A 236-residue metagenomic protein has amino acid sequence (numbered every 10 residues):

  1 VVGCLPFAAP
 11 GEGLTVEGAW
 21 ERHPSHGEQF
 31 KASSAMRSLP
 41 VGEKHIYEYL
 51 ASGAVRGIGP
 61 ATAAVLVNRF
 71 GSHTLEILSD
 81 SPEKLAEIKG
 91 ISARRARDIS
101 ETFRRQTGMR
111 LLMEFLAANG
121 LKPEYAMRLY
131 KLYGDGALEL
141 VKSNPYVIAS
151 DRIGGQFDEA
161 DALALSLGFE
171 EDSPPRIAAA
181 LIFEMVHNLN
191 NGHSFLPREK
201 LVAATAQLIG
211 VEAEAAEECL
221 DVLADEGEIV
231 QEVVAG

Functional and structural regions predicted by a protein language model:
V1-G236: Accessory, non-ATPase domains that flank or precede helicase/AAA+ motor cores in DNA-metabolism machines
